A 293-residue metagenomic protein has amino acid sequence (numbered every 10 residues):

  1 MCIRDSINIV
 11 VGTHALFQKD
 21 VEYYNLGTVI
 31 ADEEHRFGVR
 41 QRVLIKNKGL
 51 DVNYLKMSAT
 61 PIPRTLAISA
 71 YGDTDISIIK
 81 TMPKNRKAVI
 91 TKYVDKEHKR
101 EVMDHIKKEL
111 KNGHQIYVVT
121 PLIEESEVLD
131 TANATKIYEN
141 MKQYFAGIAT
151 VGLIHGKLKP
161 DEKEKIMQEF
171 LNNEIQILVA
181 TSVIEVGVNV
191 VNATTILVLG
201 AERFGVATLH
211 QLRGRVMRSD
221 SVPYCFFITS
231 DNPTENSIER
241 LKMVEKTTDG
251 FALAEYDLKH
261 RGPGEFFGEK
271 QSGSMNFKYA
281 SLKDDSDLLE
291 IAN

Functional and structural regions predicted by a protein language model:
M1-I3: Short, small-residue-biased leader/transition segments that mark boundaries at the very start of proteins
S6-I9, N25-G27, L50-L55, T65 (+4 more regions): Loop/turn-to-beta-strand initiation segments
G12, I30-A31, A180, V198: Hydrophobic residues in beta-strands of the RecA-like P-loop NTPase core, especially within AAA+ ATPase
A15-K56: SF2 helicase catalytic motif II
F17-K19, F37-G38, P63-R64, S126 (+1 more regions): Catalytic P-loop NTPase motifs of RecA-like helicase/translocase cores
T28, R42-I45, K56, T65-S69 (+6 more regions): N-terminal cationic and glycine-rich segments that engage phosphates or anionic surfaces
D73-T135: Conserved interdomain linker/interface between the two RecA-like ATPase lobes of SF2 helicase motors
K99-Q115, T135, E139-N293: C-terminal helicase module of SF1/SF2 nucleic-acid helicases/translocases
